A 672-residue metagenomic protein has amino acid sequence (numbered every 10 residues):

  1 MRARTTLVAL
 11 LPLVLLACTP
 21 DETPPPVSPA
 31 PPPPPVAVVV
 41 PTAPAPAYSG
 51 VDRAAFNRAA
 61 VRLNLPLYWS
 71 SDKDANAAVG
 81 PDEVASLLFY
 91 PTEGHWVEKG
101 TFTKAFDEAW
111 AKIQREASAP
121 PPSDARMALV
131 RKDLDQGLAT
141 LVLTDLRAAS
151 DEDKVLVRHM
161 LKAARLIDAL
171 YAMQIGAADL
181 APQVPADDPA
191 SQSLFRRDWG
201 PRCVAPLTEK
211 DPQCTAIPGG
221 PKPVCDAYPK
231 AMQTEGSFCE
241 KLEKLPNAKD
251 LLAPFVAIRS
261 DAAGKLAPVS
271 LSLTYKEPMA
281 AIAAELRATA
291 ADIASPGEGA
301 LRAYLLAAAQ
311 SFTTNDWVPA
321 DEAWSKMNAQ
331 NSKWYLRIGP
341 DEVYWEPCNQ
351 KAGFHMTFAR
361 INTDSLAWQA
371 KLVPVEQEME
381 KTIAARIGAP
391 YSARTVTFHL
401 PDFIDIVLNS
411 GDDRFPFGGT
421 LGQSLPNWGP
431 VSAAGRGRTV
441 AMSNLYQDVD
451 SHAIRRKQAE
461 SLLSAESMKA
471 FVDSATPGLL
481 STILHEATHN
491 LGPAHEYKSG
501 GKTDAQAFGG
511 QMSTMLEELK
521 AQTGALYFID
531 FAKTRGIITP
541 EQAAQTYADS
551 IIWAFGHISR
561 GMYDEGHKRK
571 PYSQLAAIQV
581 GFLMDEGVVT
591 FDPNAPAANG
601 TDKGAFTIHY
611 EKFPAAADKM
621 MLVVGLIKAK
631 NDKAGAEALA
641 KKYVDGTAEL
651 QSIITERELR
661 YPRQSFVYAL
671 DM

Functional and structural regions predicted by a protein language model:
M1-V8: Bacterial N-terminal signal peptides that target proteins for export
V14-A17: C-terminal motif of bacterial Sec signal peptides marking the signal peptidase cleavage site
T19-V27: Bacterial lipoprotein signal-peptidase II cleavage site
S28-P35, A59: Intrinsically disordered, low-complexity terminal regions
A37-D72, A78-P81, A85-Y304: N-terminal helix-rich structural modules
V130-H159, A163-L166, L245-M515, L519-F531 (+2 more regions): Fold-level signature of zinc-dependent metallopeptidase catalytic domains
V142, L526-K630: Long, well-structured alpha-helical subdomains associated with metal-dependent extracellular/ecto-lumenal hydrolases
H609, F613-M672: Extended, compositionally biased alpha-helical segments that mediate assembly or anchoring
